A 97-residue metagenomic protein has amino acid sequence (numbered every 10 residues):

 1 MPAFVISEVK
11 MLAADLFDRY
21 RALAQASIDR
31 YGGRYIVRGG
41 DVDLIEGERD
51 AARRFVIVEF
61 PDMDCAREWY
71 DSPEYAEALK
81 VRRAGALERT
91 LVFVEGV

Functional and structural regions predicted by a protein language model:
M1-D71, E95-V97: Short S/T/G/P-rich N-terminal loop/turn motif that feeds into the first structured element of a domain
V56, R89-T90: Generic beta-strand structural signal
M63-R89: C-terminal structural segments of small proteins and small subunits
